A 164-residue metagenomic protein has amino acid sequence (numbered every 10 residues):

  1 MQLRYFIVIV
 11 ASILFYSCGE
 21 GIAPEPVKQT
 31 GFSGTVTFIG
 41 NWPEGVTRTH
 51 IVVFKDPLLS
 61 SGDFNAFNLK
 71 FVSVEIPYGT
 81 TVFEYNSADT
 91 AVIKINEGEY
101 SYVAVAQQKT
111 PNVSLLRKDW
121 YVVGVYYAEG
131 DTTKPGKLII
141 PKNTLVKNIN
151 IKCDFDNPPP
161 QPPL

Functional and structural regions predicted by a protein language model:
Q2-I9: Sec-dependent signal peptide recognition, specifically the positively charged N-region followed immediately by
L14-S17: C-terminal motif of bacterial Sec signal peptides marking the signal peptidase cleavage site
I22-K28: Membrane-proximal, proline-rich intrinsically disordered regions
T30-F38, I51: A short, amphipathic beta-strand motif
N41-L69: Short, ordered, surface-exposed loop/turn motifs in non-cytosolic proteins
L59-G98: Tryptophan-paired
I93-S114: A short, solvent-exposed beta-strand micro-motif common in secreted/extracellular proteins
K109-N157: Structured interaction patches on ligand/partner-binding surfaces of diverse proteins
